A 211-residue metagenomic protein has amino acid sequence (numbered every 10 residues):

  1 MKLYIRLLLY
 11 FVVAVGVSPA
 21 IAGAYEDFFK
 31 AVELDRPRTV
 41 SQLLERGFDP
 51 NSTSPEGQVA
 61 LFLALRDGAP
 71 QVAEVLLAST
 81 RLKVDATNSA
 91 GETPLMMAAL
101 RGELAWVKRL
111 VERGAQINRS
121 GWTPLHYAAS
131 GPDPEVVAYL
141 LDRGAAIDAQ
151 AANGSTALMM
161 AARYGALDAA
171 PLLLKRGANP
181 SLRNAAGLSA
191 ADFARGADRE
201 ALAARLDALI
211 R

Functional and structural regions predicted by a protein language model:
Y4, A20-F48, P55-Q58, E74 (+3 more regions): Intrinsically disordered, low-complexity regulatory segments in ankyrin-centric signaling systems
L8-G16: Bacterial N-terminal signal peptides
K30-D35, L63-A69, M97-E103, Y127-D133 (+2 more regions): Ankyrin repeat A-helix N-terminal signature
R36-L44, A69-A78, E103-V111, D133-D142 (+2 more regions): Ankyrin repeat structural motif
P50, K83-V84, I117, I147 (+1 more regions): Ankyrin-repeat inter-repeat connecting loop/turn
S54, N88, N118-G121, A151 (+1 more regions): Ankyrin repeat boundary/linker residues
L174, P180-R211: Leucine-rich solenoid repeat scaffolds
